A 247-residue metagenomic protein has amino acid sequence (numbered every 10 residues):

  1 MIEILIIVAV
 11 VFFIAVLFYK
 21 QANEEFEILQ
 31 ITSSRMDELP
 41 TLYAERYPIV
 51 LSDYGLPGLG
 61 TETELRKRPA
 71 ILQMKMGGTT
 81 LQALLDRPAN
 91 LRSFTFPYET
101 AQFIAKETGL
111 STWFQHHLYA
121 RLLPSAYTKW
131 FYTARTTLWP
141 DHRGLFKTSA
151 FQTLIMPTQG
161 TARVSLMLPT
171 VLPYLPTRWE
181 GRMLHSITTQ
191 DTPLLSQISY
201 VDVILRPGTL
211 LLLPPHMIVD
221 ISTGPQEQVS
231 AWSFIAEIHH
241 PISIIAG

Functional and structural regions predicted by a protein language model:
M1-L210, I218-G247: N-terminal accessory scaffold of Fe(II)-dependent oxygenases
